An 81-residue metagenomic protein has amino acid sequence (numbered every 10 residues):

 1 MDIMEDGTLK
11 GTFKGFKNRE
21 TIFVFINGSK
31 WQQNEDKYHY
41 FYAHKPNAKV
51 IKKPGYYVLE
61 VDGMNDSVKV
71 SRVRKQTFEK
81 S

Functional and structural regions predicted by a protein language model:
M1-K17: Structural detector for short beta-strands of small beta-barrel domains
D2, D62-S81: Short peripheral tails and domain-boundary helices/loops at the edges of structured domains
K10-F13, F25-N34: Short, structured beta-strand/loop micro-motifs enriched in basic residues and often containing a Trp
N18-F23, Y57: Short aromatic-glycine-enriched beta-strand elements
R19, N27, A43-N47: Short, flexible surface segments
S29-Q32, H39, N65-S67: Short, surface-exposed beta-strand-loop junctions and turns on beta-sheet-rich folds
D36-I51: Short nucleic-acid-contacting surface segments enriched for D/E, G, S/T with interspersed K/R
A43, G55-G63: Short, Lys/Arg- and Gly-enriched loop/turn segments at beta-strand edges
